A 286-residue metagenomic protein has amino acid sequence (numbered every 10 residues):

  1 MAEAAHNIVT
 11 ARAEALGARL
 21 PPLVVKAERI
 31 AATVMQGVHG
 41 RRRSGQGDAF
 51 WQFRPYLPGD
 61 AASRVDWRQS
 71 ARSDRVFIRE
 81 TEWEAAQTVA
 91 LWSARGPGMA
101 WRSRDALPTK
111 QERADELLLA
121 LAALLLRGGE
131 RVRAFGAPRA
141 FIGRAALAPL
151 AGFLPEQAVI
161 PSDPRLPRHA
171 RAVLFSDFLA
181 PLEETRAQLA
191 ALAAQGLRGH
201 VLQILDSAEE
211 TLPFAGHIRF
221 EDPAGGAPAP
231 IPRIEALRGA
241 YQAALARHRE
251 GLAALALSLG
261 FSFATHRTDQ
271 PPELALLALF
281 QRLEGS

Functional and structural regions predicted by a protein language model:
M1-G45, P55-S63, Q69-A71, I78-S286: Exposed, interaction-prone extracellular/peripheral surfaces
